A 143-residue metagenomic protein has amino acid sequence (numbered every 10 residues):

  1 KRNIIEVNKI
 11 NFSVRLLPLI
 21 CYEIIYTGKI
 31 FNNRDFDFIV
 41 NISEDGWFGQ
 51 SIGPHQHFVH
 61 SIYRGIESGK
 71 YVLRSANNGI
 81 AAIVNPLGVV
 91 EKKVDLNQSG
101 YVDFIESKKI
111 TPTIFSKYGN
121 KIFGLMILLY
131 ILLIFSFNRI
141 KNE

Functional and structural regions predicted by a protein language model:
K1-E143: Solvent-exposed soluble domains appended to multi-pass membrane proteins
